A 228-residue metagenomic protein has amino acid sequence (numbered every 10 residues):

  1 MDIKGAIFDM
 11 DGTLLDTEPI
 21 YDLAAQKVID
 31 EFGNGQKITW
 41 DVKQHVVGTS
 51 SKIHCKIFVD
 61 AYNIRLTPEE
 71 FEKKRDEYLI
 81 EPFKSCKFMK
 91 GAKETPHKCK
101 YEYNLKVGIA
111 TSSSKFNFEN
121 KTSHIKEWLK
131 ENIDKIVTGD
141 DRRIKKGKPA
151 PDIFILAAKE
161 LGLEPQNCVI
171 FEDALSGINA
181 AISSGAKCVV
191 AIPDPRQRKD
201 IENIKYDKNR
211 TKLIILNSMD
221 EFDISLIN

Functional and structural regions predicted by a protein language model:
M1-K4, S114-N228: Asp-based, Mg2+/Mn2+-dependent phosphohydrolase catalytic module
D2-Y103, E119: N-terminal helical cap/lid subdomain that shapes the substrate entry/recognition surface in HAD-like hydrolases
T13, T111-S113: Conserved phosphate-coupling serine/threonine residues in phosphotransfer and NTP-handling enzymes
K37, E69, C86, S112 (+2 more regions): Non-catalytic, surface-exposed connector residues within folded enzymatic/regulatory domains
Y103-N104, E127: Proline-centered flexible-loop/turn and helix-kink motifs
